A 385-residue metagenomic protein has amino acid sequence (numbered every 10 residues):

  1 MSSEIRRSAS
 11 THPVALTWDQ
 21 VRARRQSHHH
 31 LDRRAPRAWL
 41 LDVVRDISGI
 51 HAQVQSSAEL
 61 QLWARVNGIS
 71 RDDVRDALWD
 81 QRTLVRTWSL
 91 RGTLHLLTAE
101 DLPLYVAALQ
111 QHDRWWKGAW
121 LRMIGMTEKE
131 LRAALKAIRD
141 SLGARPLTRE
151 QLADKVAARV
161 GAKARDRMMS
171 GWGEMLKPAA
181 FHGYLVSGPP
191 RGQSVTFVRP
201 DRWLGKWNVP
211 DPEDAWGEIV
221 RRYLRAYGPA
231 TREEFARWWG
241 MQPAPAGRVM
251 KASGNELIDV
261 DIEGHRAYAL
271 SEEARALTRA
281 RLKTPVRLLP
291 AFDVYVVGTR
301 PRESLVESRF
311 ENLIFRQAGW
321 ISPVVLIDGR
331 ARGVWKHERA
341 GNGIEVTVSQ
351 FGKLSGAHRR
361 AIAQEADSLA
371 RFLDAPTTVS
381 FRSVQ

Functional and structural regions predicted by a protein language model:
M1-D166, P178, S308, E345: Phosphate-backbone binding and catalysis cores of DNA-processing enzymes
A77, Q81, L176-H182, F235 (+2 more regions): Basic amphipathic alpha-helical segments that dock to polyanions
W79-S89, T93, F181-P190, G254-D261 (+1 more regions): A short, conserved structural fragment
L96-L102, R191-P210, H265-R279: Short, cationic-aromatic polyanion-contact patches
T127-P146, P212-G228, M250: Positively charged, polyanion-binding regions of nucleic-acid-associated proteins
G217-E272: Active-site-proximal binding-pocket segments
A252, E256-F310, R316: Non-catalytic regulatory appendages
S308, I314-W320, V324-Q385: Glycine-rich, small/acidic residue-mixed loop/short-helix segments
